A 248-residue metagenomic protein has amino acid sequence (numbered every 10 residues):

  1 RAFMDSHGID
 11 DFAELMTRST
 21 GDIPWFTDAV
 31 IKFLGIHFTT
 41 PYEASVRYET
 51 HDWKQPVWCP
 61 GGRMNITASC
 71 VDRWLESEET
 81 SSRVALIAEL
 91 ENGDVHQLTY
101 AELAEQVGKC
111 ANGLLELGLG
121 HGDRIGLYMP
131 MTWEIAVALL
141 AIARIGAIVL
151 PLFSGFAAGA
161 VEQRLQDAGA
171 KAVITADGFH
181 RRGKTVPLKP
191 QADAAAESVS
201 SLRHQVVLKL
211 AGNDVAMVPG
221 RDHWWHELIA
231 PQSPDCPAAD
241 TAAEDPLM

Functional and structural regions predicted by a protein language model:
R1-C59: N-terminal amphipathic, basic-rich helices that act as targeting or association modules
E14-R18, T67-A68, S82, L86-L140 (+2 more regions): Conserved AMP-binding/adenylate-forming core of the ANL superfamily
R18, W25-T27, W58, I135 (+3 more regions): Tryptophan-centric aromatic hotspots in well-structured domains and transmembrane helices
R18-T20, D28-Y42, G61-A85, E244: A short N-terminal helical cap/helix-turn-helix that marks the beginning of AMP-binding/adenylate-forming
T20, L127, V206-K209: Short beta-strand segments
S82-V84, Q205-V207, V218-M248: Conserved pre-ATP/AMP-binding loop-to-beta segment of ANL
L119, D167, V199, D240-A243: Alpha-helix termination/capping residues and helix-transition junctions
L140, R144-E227: Structural core segment of the AMP-binding/adenylate-forming
